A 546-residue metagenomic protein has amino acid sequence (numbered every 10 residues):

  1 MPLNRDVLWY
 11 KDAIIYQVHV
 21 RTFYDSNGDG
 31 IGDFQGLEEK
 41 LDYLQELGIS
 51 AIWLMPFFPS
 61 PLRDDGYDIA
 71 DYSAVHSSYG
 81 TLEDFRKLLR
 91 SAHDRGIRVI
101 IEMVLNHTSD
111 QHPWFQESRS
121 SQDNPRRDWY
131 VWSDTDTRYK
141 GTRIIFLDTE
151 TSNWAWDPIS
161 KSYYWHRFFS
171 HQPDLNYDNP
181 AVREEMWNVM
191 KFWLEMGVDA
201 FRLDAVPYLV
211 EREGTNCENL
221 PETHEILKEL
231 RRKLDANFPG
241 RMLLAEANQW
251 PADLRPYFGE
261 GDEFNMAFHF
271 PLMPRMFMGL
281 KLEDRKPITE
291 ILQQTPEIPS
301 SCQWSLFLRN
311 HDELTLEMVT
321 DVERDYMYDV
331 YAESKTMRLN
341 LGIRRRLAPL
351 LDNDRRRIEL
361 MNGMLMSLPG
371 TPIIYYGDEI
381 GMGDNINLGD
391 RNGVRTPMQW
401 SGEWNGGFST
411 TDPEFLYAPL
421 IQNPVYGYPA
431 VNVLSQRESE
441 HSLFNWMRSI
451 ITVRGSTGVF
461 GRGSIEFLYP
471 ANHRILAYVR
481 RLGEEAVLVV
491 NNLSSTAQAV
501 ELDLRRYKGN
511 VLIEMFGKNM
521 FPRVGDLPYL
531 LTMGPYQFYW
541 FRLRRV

Functional and structural regions predicted by a protein language model:
M1-V546: Active-site and adjacent substrate-binding regions of carbohydrate-active enzymes
